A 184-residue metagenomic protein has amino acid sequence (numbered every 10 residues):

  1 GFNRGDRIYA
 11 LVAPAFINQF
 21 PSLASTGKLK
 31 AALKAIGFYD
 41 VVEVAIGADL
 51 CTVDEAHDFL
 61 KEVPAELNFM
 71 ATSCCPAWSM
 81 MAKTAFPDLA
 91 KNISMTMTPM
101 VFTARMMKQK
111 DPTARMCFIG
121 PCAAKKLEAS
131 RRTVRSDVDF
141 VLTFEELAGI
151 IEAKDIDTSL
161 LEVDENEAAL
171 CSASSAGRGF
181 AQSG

Functional and structural regions predicted by a protein language model:
G1-G184: Iron-sulfur-associated redox domains of electron-transfer enzymes in respiratory and anaerobic energy metabolism
